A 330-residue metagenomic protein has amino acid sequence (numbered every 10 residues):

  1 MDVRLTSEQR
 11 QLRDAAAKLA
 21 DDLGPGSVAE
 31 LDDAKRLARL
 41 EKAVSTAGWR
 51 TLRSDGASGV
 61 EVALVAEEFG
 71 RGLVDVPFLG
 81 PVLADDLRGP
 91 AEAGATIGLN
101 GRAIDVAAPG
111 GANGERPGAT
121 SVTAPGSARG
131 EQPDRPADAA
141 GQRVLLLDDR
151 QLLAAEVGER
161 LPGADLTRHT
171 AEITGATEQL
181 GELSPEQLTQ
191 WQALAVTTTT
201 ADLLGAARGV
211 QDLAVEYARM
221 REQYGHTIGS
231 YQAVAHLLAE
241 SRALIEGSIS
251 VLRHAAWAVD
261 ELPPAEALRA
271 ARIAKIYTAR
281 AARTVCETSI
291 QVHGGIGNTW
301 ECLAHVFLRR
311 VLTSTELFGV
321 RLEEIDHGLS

Functional and structural regions predicted by a protein language model:
M1-G72, N113-S121, P125-R129, S330: Amphipathic, small/basic residue-rich leader segments at the start of a protein or domain
R13, T200-E261: Extended amphipathic alpha-helical segments enriched in small hydrophobics
G24-D32, R53, I245-I276, Q291 (+2 more regions): C-terminal helix-coil-helix/basic helical segment that borders enzyme active sites and/or dimer interfaces and provides
L73-E216: FAD-binding core of flavoproteins
P125, R129, G295-S330: Glycine-rich phosphate/cofactor-binding loops in nucleotide/flavin-utilizing enzymes
D202, A233-H236, E240-A243, I273-R280 (+2 more regions): DHp/HisKA dimerization-phosphoacceptor four-helix bundle of two-component histidine kinases and homologous
T288-S289, S314: Alpha-helical transmembrane segments of multipass membrane proteins
